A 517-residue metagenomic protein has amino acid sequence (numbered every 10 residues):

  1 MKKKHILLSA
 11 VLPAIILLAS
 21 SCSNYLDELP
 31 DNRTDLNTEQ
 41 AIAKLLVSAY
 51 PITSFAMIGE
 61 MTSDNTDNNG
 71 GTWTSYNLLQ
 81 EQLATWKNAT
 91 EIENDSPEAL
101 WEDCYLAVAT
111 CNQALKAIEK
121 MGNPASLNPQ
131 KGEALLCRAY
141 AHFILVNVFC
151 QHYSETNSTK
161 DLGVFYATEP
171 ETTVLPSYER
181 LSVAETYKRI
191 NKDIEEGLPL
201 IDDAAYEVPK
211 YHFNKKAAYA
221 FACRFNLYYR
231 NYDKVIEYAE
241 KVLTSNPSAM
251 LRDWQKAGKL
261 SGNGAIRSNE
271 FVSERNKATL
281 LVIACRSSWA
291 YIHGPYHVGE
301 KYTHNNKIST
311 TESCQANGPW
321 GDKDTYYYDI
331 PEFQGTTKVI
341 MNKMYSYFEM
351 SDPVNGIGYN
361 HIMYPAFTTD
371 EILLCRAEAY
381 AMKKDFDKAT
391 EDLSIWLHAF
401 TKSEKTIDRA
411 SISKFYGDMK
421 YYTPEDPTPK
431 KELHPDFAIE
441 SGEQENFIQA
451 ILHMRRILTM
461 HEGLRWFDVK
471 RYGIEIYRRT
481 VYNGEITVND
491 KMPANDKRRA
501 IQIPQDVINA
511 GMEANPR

Functional and structural regions predicted by a protein language model:
M1, H5-I6, A10, I15-L45 (+4 more regions): Bacterial Sec-dependent N-terminal signal peptides
C22-N68, G473-R517: Membrane-proximal, proline-rich intrinsically disordered regions
S23, K215-R252, G511-A514: Aromatic-residue-lined binding/catalytic grooves and analogous aromatic/hydrophobic interfacial grooves in multimeric
Q80-C150, S177, L181-S182, I194-D203 (+4 more regions): Conserved, well-structured interaction surfaces
F149-R189, E237: Short coil/linker segments at helix-helix boundaries
I236-D370, S403-F437, L458-T459, L464 (+2 more regions): Hydrophobic-face positions in mid-chain alpha helices that act as interaction patches
